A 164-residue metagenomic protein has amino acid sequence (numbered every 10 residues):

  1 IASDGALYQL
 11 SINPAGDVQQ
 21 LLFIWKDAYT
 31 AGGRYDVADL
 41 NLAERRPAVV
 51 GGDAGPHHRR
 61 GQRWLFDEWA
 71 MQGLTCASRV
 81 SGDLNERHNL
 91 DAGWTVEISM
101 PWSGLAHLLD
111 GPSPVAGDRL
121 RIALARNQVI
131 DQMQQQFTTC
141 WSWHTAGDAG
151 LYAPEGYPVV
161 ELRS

Functional and structural regions predicted by a protein language model:
I1-S164: Structural preference for beta-rich elements and adjacent junctions enriched in aromatics
